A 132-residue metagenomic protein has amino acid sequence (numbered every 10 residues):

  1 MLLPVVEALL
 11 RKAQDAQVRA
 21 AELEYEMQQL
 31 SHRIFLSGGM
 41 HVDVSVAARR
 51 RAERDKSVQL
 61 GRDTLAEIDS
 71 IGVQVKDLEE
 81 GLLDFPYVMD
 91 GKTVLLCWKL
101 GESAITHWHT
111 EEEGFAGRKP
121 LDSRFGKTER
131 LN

Functional and structural regions predicted by a protein language model:
M1-R33: Long, hydrophobic N-terminal alpha-helical segment
A8, A13-A16, A20-A21, A47-A48 (+4 more regions): A sequence-composition feature that detects small, non-aromatic residues
A13-Q14, A21, F35-G38, L83 (+1 more regions): Residue-level detector of alpha-helical recognition elements and their boundaries
H32, H41, H107-H109: Histidine (H) residue identity feature
I34-F35, D122: Compositionally biased, low-complexity repeat tracts
M40-K56: Short, glycine/alanine-rich amphipathic alpha-helical segment that often forms an alpha-turn-alpha hairpin
D55, Q59-N132: Glycine-rich, aromatic-bearing surface loops/beta-hairpins
